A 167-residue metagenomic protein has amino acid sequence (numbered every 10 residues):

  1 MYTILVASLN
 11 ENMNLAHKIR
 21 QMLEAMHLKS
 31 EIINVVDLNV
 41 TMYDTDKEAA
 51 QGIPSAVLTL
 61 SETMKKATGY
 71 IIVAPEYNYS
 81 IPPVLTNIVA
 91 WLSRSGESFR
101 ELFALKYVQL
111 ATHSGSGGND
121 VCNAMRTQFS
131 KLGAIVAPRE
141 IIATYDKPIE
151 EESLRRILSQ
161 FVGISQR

Functional and structural regions predicted by a protein language model:
M1-S98, E152-R167: N-terminal beta1-alpha1-beta2 submodule of the flavodoxin-like/Rossmannoid cofactor-binding fold
L9-N10, G115-S116, P148: Short, surface-exposed acidic/glycine-rich loop or hinge patches that mediate macromolecular interfaces
L23, M64, I81, L85-I88 (+5 more regions): Short, surface-exposed, charged/polar-biased interaction segments
A67, S95-G96, A104-L105, I142-D146: Short, intrinsically disordered/low-complexity patches at protein termini and at juxtamembrane boundaries
L102-I142: Short, glycine-/small-residue-rich phosphate/pyrophosphate-handling segment
Q128-R167: A charged, well-structured terminal subsegment
